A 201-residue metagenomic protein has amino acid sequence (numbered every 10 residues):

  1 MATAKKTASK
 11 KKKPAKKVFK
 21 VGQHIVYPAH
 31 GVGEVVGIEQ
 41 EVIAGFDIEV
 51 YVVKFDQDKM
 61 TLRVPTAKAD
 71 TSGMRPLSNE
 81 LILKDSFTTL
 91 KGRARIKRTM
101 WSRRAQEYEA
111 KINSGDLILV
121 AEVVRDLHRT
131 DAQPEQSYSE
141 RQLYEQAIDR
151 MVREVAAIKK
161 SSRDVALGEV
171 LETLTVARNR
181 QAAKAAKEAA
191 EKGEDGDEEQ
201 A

Functional and structural regions predicted by a protein language model:
M1-V21: Mixed-charge, Lys/Arg-rich low-complexity intrinsically disordered regions
G33-V35: Conserved hydrophobic positions within beta-strands
A44-V52: Short aromatic-glycine-enriched beta-strand elements
V52-K54, D58-A67: A short macromolecule-binding patch
S72-A201: Charge/polar-rich, low-complexity and marginally structured segments
